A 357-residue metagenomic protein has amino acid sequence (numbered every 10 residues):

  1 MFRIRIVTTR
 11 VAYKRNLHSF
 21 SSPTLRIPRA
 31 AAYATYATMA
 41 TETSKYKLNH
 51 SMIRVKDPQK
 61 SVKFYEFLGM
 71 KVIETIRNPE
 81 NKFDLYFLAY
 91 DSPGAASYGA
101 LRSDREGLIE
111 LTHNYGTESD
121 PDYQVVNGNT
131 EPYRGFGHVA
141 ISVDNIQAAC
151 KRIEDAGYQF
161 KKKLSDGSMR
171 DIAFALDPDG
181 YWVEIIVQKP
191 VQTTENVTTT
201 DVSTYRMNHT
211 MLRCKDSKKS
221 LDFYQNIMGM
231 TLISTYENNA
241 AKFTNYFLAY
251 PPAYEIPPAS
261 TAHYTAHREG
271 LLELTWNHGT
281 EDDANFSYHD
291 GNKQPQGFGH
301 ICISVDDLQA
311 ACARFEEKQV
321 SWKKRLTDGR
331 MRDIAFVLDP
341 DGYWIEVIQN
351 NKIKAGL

Functional and structural regions predicted by a protein language model:
F2-R5, H18-S44, H50, I73-R77 (+9 more regions): Vicinal oxygen chelate
K14-N16: Intrinsically disordered, low-complexity polyampholyte segments enriched for Lys and acidic residues
E42-Y46, R102-R105, T130-G135, T200-R206 (+3 more regions): Short, low-complexity disordered segments enriched in Ser/Pro/Gly and basic
K56-V72, D216-L232: Amphipathic alpha-helical segments
G94-R105, Y254-R268: Short mixed-charge
P121-T130, A284-K293: Short, polar loop/linker segments at the starts of domains and inter-domain junctions
L274-D283: Catalytic lobes of large eukaryotic enzymes
